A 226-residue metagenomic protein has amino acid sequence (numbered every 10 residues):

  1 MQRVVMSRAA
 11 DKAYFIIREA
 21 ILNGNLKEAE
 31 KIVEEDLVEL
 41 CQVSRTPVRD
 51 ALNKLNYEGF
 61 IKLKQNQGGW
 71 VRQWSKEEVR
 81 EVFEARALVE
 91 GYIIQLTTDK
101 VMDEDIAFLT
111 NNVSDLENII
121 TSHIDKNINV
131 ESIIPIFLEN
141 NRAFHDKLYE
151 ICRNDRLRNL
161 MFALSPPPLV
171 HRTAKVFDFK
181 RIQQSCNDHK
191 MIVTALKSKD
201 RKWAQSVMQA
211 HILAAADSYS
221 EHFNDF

Functional and structural regions predicted by a protein language model:
M1-D99, E221-F226: Short linear motifs at protein or domain termini
M1-V4, K202-F226: C-terminal effector-binding regulatory domain of bacterial HTH transcription factors
R8, P135, E139, I182-Q183: Short helix-capping and inter-helix turn/linker motifs at the boundaries of alpha-helical repeat units
D11, A87, T110, Q183-C186: Amphipathic alpha-helical repeat elements characteristic of tetratricopeptide repeat
V43, S198-K199: Residue-level signal for the nucleotide or nucleotide-sugar donor/cofactor binding architecture
N66, V89, N140, Q184-N187: Alpha-helix N-cap/N′ positions at the starts of helices
E77, V82, I94, D103-T173 (+2 more regions): Conserved amphipathic alpha-helical segments that form helical-bundle/coiled-coil interaction surfaces
